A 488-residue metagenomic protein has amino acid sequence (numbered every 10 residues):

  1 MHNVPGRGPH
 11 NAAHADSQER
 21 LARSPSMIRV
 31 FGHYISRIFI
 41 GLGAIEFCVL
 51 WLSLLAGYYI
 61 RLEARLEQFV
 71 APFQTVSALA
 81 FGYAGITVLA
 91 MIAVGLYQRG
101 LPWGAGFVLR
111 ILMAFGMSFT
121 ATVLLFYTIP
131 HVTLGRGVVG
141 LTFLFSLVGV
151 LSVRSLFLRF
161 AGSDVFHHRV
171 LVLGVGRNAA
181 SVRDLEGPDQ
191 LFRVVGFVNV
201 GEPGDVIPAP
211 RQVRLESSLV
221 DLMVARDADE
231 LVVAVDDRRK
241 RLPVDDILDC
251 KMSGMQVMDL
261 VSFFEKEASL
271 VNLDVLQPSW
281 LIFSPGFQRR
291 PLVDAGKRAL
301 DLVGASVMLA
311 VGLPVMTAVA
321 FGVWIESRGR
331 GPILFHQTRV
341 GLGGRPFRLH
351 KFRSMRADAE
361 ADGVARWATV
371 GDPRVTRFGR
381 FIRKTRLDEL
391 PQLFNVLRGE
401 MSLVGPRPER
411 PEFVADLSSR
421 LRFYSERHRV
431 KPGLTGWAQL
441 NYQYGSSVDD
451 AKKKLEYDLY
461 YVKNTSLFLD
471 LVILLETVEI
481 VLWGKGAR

Functional and structural regions predicted by a protein language model:
H2, V153, F157-L270: A solvent-exposed beta-alpha-beta segment
H2-V165, K297, R488: Signature of alpha-helical transmembrane segments in polytopic membrane proteins
A22-S24, R29, P102, R211 (+5 more regions): Glycine-rich flexible loop motifs, especially short His-Gly-Gly/GGXG/HXGH segments used as catalytic or interaction
I111-F115, F166-D184, G331-M355: Membrane-cytosol interface motif
V200-D205, F264-E265, L270-D274, I333-R374 (+1 more regions): Short, glycine-rich, amphipathic interfacial segments at transmembrane boundaries or analogous
L292-D358, N395, V472-R488: A hydrophobic, helix-centered structural microdomain
A368-K431, I473-V481: A short, structured surface patch at a secondary-structure boundary
T376, S419-R488: C-terminal terminal-structure detector
